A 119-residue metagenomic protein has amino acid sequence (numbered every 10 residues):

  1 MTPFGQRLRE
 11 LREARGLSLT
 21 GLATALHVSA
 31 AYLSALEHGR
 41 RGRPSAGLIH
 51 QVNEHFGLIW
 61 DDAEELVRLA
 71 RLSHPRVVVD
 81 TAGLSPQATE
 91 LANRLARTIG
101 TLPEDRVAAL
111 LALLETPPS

Functional and structural regions predicted by a protein language model:
M1-A14: A short, Lys/Arg-rich alpha-helix, primarily the initiator
E13, T24, E54: Alpha-helical residues within the helix-turn-helix
G16-A35, L66: Short alpha-helical DNA-recognition segment
H27, P44-E65, R71-L72: DNA major-groove recognition helix of helix-turn-helix/homeodomain DNA-binding modules
E64-R97: Short, charged recognition helix plus adjacent turn of helix-turn-helix-like nucleic-acid-binding domains
G100-S119: Mid-protein regulatory/catalytic core that forms ligand/cofactor-binding pockets and protein-protein interaction
